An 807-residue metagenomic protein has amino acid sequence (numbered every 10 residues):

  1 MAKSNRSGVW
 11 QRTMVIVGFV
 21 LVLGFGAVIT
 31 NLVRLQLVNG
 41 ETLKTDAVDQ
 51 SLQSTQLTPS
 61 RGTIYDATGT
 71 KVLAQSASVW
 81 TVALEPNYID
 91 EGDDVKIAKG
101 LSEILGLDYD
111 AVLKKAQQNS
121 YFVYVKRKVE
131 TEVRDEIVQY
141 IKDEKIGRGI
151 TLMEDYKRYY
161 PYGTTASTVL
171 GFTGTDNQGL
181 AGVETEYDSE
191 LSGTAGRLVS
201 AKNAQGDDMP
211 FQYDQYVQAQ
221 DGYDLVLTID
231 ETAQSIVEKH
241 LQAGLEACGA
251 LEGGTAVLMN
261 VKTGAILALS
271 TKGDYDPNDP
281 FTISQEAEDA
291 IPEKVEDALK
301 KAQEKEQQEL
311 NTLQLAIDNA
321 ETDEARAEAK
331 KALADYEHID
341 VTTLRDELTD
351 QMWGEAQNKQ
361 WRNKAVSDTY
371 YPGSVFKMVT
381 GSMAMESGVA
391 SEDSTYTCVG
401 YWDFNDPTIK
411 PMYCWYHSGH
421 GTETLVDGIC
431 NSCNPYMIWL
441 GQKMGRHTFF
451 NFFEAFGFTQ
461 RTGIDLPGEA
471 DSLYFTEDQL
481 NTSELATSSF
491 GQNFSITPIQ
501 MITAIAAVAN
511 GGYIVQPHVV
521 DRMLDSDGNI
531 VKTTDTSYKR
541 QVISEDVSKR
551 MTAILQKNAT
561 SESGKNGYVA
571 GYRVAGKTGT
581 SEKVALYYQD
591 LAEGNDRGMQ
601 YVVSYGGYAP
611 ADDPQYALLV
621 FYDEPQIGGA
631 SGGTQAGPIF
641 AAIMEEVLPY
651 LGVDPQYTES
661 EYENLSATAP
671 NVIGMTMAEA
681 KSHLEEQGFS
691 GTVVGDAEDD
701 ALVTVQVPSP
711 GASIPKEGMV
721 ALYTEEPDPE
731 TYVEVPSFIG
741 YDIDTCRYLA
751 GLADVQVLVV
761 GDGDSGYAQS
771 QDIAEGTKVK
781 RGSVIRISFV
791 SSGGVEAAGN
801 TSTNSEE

Functional and structural regions predicted by a protein language model:
M1-D346, Q360, T369, H447-G457 (+10 more regions): Periplasmic/cell-envelope proteins involved in peptidoglycan metabolism and beta-lactam response
L57-T58, D90-D94, K126-R134, Y159-A166 (+19 more regions): Solvent-exposed, acidic/flexible segments
L73-A74, N203-V217, K262-S374, V379-Y622: Beta-lactam-recognizing serine transpeptidase/beta-lactamase-like catalytic domain environment
V79-T81, S120-F122, Q220-D224, N363-S367 (+5 more regions): Short, solvent-exposed beta-strand edge segments and adjacent coil->beta transition regions
S102-G106, K142, G174, S192 (+13 more regions): Sec-exported extracytoplasmic/periplasmic mature domains
G147, L251-G254, S391-D393, R461 (+2 more regions): Short secondary-structure junction motifs
G163, D612-P614, K716, R781: Short flexible coil/turn linkers enriched for glycine and charged/polar residues that connect secondary-structure
L480, T534, G571, A585 (+1 more regions): Ligand-recognition elements built from short beta-strands and adjacent flexible loops
